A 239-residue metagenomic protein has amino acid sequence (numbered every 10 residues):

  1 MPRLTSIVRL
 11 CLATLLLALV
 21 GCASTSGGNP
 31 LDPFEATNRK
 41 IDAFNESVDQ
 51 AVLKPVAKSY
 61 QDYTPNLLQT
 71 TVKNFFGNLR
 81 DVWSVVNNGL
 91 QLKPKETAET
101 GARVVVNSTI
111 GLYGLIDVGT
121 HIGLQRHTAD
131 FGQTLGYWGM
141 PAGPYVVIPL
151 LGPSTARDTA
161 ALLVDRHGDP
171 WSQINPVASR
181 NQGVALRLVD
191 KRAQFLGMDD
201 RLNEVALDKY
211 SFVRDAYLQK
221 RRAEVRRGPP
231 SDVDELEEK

Functional and structural regions predicted by a protein language model:
M1-L12: Bacterial N-terminal signal peptides that target proteins for export
L17-L19: Bacterial Sec-type N-terminal signal peptides, specifically the leucine/valine-rich hydrophobic h-region
S26, E35, Q133, W138-K239: A structured, mid-to-C-terminal "fold-capping" secondary-structure block
N29-S59, G77: Post-signal peptide N-terminal segment of mature Sec-exported envelope proteins
Y63-T70: Active-site flanking loop/helix segments enriched in acidic
V72-F75: Beta-rich strand-turn-strand
N78-A156: Mid-length scaffold segments of soluble, non-membrane domains
